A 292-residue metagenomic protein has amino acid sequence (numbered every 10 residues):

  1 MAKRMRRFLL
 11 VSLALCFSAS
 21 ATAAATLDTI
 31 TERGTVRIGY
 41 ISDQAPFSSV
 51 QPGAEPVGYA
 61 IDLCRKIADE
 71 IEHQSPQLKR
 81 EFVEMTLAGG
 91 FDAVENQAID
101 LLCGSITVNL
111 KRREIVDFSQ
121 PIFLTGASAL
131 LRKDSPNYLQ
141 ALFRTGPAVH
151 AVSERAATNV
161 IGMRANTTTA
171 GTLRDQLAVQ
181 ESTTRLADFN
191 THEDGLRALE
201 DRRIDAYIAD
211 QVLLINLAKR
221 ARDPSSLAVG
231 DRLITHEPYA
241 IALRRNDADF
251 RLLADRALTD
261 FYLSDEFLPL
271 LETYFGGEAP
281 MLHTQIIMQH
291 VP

Functional and structural regions predicted by a protein language model:
F8-A19: Bacterial N-terminal signal peptides
A25-S105, E114: Extracytoplasmic small-molecule ligand-binding "clamshell" domains of the periplasmic binding protein/Venus flytrap
T35, I41-Q44, L87-A88, Q97-I99 (+9 more regions): Solvent-exposed coil/turn segments that connect beta secondary-structure elements in extracytoplasmic/periplasmic
S42, F123-Y138, Q211-V212, A218-L258 (+1 more regions): Periplasmic-binding protein-like
P52-G53, R65-L78, L139-A157, R164-D188 (+1 more regions): Ligand-binding cleft/hinge of the Venus flytrap
I61-I71, R132-A151, R155-V160, A165-T167 (+1 more regions): Extended ligand-binding regions for polar small-molecule ligands
R65, P76-H150, A228, L233: Acidic, polar ligand-binding/catalytic clefts
G89, G104-I115, T172-V179, E193 (+1 more regions): A ligand-binding cleft/hinge motif common to bilobed small-molecule-binding domains
